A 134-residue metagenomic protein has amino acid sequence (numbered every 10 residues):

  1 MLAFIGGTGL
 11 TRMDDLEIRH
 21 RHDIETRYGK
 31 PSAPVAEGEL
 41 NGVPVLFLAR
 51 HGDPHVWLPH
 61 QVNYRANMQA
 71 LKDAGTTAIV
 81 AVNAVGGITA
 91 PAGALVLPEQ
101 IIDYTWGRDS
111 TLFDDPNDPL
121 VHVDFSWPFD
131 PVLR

Functional and structural regions predicted by a protein language model:
M1-W127: Metabolite-binding pocket within alpha/beta catalytic cores that recognizes anionic/polar moieties
S126-R134: Active-site rim beta-loop-alpha module in soluble metabolic enzymes
